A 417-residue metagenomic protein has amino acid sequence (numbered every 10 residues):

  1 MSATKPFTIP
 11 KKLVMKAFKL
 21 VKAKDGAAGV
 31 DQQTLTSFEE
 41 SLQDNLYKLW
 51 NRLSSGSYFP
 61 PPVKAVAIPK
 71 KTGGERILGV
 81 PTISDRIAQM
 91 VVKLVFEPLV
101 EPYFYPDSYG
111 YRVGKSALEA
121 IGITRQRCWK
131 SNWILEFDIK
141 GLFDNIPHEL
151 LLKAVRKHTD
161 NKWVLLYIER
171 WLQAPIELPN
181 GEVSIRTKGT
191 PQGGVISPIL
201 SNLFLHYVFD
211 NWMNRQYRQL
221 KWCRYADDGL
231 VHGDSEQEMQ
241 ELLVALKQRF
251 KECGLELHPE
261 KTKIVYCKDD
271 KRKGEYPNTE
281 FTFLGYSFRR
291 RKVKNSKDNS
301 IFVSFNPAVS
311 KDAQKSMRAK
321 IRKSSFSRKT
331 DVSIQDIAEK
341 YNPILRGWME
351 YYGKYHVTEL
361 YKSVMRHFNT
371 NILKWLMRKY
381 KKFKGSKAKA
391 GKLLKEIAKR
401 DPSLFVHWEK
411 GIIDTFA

Functional and structural regions predicted by a protein language model:
M1-A417: Non-catalytic terminal/accessory segments
